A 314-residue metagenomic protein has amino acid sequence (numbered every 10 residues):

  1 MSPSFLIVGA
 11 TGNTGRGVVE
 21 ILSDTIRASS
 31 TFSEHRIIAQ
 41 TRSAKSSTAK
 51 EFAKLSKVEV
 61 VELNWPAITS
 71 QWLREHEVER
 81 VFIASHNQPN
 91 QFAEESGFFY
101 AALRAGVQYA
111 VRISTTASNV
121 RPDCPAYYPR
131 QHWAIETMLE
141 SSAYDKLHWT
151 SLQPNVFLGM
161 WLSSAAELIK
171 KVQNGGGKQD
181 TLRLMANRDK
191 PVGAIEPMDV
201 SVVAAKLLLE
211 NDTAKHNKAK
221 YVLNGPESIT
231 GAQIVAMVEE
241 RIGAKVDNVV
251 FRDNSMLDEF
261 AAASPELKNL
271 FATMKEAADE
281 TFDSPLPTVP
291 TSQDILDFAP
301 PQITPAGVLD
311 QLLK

Functional and structural regions predicted by a protein language model:
S2-H35, Q40, A44-T48, N87-P89 (+2 more regions): Oxidoreductase cofactor-interface core, primarily capturing Rossmann-like NAD(P)-dependent enzymes
E20, S70-R74, S96-L103, M198 (+4 more regions): Amphipathic, non-transmembrane alpha-helical secondary structure
R36-A105, N119-R121: NAD(P)H-binding glycine-rich loop region in Rossmannoid oxidoreductase-like domains and their noncatalytic homologs
Q108-T115: Short beta-strand elements of ligand-binding domains
V235-S284: Terminal hydrophobic/aromatic helix or amphipathic segment near a protein terminus
P290-K314: Amphipathic terminal alpha-helices
